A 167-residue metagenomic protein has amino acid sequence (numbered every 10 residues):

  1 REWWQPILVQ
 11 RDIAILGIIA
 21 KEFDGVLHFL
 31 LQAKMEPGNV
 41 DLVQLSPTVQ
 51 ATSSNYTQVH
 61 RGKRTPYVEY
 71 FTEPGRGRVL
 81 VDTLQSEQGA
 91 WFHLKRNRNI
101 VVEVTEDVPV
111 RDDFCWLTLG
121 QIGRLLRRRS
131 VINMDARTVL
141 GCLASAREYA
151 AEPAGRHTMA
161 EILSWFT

Functional and structural regions predicted by a protein language model:
R1-I13: Short N-terminal edge-element motif at the start of the domain
I13-I15, L42: A general secondary-structure signal for short beta-strands and their flanking turns/coil in non-transmembrane regions
K21-F23: Short beta-strand micro-motifs enriched in acidic
V26-L27, P37-F166: Mixed-charge (acidic/basic) macromolecular-recognition segments
L31-M35: Surface-exposed, glycine/proline- and aromatic-rich loop segments on solvent-exposed faces across compartments
